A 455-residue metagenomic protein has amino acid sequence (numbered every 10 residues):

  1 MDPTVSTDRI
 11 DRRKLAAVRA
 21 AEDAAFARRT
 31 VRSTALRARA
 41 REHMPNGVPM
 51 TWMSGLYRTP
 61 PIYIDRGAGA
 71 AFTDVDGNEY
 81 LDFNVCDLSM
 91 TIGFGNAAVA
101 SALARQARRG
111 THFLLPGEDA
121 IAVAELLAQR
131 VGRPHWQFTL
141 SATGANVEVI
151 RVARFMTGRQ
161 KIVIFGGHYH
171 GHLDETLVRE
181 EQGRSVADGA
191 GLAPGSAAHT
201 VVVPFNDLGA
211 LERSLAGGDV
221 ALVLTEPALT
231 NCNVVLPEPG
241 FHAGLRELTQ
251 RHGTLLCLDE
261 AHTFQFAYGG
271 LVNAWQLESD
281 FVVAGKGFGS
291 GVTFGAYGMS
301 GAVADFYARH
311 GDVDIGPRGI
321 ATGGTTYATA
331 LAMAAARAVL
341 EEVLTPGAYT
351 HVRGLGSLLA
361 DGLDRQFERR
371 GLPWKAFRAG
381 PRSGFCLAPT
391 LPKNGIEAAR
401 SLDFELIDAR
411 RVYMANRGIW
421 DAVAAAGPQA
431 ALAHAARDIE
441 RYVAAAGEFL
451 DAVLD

Functional and structural regions predicted by a protein language model:
D2-D455: Conserved N-terminal phosphate-binding loop of PLP-dependent enzymes in the Aspartate aminotransferase
